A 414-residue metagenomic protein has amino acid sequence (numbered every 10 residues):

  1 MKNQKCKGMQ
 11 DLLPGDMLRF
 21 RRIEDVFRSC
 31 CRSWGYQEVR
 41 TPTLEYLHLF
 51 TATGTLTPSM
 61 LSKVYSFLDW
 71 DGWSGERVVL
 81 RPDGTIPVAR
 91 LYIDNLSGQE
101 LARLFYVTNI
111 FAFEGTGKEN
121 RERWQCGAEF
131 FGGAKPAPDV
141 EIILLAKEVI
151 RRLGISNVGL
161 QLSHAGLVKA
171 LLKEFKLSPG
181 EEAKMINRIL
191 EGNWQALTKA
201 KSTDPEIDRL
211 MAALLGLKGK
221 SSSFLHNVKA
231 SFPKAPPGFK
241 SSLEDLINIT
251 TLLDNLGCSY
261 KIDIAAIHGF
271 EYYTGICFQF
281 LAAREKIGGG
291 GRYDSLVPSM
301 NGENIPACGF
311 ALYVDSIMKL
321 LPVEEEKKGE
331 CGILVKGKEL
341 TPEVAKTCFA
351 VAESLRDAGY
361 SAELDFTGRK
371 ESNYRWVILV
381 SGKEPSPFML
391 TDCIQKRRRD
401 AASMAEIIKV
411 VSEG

Functional and structural regions predicted by a protein language model:
M1-R81, I86, V140, L144 (+1 more regions): TRNA-binding/sensing appendages of the translation machinery
R22-S33, E45-Y46, D83-G98, R103-I155 (+1 more regions): Positively charged, Gly/Ser-enriched RNA/tRNA-binding surfaces
V39-P42, L160-S163, E182, D263 (+1 more regions): Residue-level detector of family-conserved "landmark" positions at structurally sensitive sites
T41-S62, S163-K173, A266-G275, R369-R375: Beta-rich nucleic-acid/ligand-interaction surfaces
T51-Y65, P179-E182, A283-E285, L379-P385: Short, structured secondary-structure boundary patches
M60-G72, L177-K199, E206, C258: Acidic, His- and aromatic-enriched active-site or binding-groove loops in soluble protein domains that engage sugars
L145-R152, G166-K176: Hydrophobic mid-domain F-helix/FG-region of cytochrome P450s
L153-A170, E181: Extended alpha-helical scaffolds
